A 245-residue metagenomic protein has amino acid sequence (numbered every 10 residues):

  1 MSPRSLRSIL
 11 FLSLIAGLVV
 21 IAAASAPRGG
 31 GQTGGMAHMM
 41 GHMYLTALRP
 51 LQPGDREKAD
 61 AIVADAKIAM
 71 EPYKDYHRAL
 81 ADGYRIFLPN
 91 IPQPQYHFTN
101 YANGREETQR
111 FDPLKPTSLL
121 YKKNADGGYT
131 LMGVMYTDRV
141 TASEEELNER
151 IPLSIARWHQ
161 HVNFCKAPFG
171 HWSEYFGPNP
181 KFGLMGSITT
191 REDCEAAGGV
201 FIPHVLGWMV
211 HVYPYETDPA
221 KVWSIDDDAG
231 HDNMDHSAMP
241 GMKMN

Functional and structural regions predicted by a protein language model:
S2-L10: Bacterial N-terminal signal peptides that target proteins for export
I9-L12, G241: Intrinsically disordered, low-complexity segments enriched in polar/charged small residues
F11-V20: Bacterial N-terminal signal peptides
I21-T33: Bacterial Sec-dependent signal peptides at the C-terminal "C-region" and cleavage site
G30-N245: Primary mode marks residue(s) on the alpha4-beta5-alpha5 output face of response regulator receiver
